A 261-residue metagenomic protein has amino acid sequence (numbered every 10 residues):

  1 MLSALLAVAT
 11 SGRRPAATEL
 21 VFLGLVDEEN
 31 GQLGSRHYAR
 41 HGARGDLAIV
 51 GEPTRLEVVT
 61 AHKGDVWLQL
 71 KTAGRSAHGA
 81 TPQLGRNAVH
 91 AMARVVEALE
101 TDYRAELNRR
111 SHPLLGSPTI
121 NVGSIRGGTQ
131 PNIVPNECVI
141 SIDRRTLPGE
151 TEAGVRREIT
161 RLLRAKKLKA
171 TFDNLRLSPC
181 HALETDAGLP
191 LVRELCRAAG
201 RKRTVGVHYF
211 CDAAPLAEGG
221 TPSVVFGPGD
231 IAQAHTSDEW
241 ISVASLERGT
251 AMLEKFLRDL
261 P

Functional and structural regions predicted by a protein language model:
L2-W67, P261: Acidic/histidine-rich catalytic neighborhood of metal-dependent amide-processing enzymes
T60, W67-P261: Metal-dependent amide/peptide-bond hydrolase catalytic core, centered on the "pita-bread" metallohydrolase fold
